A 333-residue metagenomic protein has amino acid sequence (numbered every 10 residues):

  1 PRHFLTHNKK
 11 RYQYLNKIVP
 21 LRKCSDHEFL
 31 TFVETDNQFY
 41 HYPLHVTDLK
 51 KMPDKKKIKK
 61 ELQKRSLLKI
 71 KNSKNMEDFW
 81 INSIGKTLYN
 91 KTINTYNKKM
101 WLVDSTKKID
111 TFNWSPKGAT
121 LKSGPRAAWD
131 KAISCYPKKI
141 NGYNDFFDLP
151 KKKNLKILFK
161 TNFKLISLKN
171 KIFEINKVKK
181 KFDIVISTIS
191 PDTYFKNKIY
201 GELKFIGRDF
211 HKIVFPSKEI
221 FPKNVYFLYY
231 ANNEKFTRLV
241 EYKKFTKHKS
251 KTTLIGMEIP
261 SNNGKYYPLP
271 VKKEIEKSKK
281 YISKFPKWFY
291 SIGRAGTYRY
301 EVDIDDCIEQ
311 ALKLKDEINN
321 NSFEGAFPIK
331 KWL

Functional and structural regions predicted by a protein language model:
P1-H3, I133-P137, K212: A short acidic, glycine-rich active-site loop that binds or catalyzes chemistry on phosphate/adenosine moieties
P1-L68: Dinucleotide-binding Rossmann-like beta1-alpha1 core, especially the glycine-rich loop that anchors the ADP
S25-D26, I157-N162, S167, G207 (+1 more regions): Short loop/edge segments at beta-strand edges and connector loops that shape dinucleotide/nucleotide cofactor-binding
T31-V33, Y40-Y42, Y89, K99-T106 (+4 more regions): Short catalytic/ligand-binding loop motif for oxyanion handling, primarily in non-cytosolic enzymes, centered on
Q38, D54-I172, V178-K181: Active-site/ligand-binding neighborhood in enzyme catalytic cores
L44, R238-L333: Conserved flavin/dinucleotide-binding core of flavoenzymes
K164-Y281: Mid-domain catalytic core of redox enzymes that form a hydrophobic substrate pocket/lid adjacent to a catalytic redox
